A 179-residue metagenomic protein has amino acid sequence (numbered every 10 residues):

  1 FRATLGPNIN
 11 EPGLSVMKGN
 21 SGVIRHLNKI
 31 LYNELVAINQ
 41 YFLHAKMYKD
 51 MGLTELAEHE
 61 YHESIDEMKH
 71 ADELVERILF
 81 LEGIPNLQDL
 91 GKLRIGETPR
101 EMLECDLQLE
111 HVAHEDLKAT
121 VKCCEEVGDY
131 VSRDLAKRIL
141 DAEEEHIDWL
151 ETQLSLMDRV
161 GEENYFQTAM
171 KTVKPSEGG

Functional and structural regions predicted by a protein language model:
F1-G179: Iron-associated oxidoreductase/ferritin-like identity signal
